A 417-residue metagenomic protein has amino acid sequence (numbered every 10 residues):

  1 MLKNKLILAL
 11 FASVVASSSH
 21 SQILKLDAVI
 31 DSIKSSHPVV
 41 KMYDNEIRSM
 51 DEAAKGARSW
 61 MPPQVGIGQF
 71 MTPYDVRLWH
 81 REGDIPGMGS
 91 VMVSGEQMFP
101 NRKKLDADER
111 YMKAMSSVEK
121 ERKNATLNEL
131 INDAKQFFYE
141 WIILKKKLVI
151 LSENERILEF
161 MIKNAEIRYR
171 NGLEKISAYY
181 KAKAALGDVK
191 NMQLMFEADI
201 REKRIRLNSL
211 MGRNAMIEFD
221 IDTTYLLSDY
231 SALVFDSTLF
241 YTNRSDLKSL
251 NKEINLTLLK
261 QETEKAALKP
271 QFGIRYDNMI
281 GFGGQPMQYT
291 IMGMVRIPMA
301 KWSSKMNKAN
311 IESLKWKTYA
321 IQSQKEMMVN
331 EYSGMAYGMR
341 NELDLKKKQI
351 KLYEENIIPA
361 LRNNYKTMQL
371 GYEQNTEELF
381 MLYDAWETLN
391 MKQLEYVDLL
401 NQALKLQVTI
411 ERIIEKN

Functional and structural regions predicted by a protein language model:
M1-D27, S32-K34, I410, I414-N417: Bacterial Sec-dependent N-terminal signal peptides
S18-R48, R201, M216, L226 (+2 more regions): Sec-dependent signal peptide cleavage junction
D31-P100, L239-E312, G334, R412: A small-residue-enriched
K41-N45, R58, F99-L127, S177 (+4 more regions): Sec/SRP-type N-terminal targeting helices
E129-N243, M339-K346, L389: Periplasmic alpha-helical coiled-coil/stalk elements that build and connect Gram-negative outer-membrane
D188-R213, A360-K416: Short segments within alpha-helical structural elements
